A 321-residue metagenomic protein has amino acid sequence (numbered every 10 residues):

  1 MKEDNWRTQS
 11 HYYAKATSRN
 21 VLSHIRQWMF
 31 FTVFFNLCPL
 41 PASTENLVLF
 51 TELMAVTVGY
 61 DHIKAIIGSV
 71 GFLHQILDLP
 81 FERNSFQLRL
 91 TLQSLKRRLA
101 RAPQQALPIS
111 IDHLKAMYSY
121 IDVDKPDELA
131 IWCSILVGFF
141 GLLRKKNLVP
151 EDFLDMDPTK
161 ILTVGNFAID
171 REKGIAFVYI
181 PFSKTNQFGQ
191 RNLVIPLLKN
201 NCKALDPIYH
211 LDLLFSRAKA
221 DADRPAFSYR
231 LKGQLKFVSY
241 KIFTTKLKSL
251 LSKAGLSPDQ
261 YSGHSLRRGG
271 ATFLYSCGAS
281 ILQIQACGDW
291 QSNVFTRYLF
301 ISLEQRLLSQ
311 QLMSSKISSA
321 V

Functional and structural regions predicted by a protein language model:
M1-V321: Extended, non-catalytic subsegments within catalytic or DNA/protein-binding/adaptor domains
